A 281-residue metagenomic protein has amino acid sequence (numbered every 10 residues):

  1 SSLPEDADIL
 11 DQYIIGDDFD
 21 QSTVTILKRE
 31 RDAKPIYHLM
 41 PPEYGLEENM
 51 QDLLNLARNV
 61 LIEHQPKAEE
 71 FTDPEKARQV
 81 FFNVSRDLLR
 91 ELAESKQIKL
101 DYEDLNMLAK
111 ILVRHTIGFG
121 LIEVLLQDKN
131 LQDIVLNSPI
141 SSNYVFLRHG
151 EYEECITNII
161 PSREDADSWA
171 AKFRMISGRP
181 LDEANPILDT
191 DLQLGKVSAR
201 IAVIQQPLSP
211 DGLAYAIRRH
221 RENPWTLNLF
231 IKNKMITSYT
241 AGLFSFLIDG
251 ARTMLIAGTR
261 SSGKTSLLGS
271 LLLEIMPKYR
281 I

Functional and structural regions predicted by a protein language model:
S1-E183, L192: N-terminal accessory targeting/assembly segments
L136-T253: P-loop NTP-binding catalytic core
I256: Hydrophobic anchor at the beta1->P-loop junction of P-loop NTPases
T259-R260: The conserved Walker
G263: Conserved glycine(s) of the Walker
L267, L271: Hydrophobic positions on the alpha1 helix immediately C-terminal to the Walker A/P-loop
E274-I281: Post-Walker A helix-loop "phosphate-sensing" segment adjacent to the P-loop in P-loop NTPases
